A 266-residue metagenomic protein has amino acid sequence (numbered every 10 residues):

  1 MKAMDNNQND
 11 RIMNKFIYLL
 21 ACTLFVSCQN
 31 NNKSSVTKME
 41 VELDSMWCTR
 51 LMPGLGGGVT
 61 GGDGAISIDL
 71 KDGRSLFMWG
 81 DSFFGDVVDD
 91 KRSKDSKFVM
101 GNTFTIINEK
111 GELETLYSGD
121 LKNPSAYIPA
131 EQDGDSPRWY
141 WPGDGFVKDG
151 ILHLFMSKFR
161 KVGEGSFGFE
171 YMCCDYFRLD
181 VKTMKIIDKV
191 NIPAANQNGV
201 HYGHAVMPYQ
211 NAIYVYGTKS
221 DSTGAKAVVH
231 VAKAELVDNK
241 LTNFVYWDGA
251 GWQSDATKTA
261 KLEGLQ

Functional and structural regions predicted by a protein language model:
M1-M13: N-terminal secretory signal peptides that target proteins for export/translocation
N14-L19: Sec-dependent signal peptide recognition, specifically the positively charged N-region followed immediately by
C22-T23: Short, linear, compositionally biased motifs with a strong N-terminal bias
V26-S27: C-terminal motif of bacterial Sec signal peptides marking the signal peptidase cleavage site
N32-T60, D69-R138, V147-Q197, Q210-Q266: Beta-rich carbohydrate-recognition and catalytic domains
S67, G145, H204-V206: Hydrophobic core register within WD40 beta-propeller blades
G143, Q197-H204: Repeated scaffold domains used in trafficking and secretory/extracellular systems, primarily beta-propellers
